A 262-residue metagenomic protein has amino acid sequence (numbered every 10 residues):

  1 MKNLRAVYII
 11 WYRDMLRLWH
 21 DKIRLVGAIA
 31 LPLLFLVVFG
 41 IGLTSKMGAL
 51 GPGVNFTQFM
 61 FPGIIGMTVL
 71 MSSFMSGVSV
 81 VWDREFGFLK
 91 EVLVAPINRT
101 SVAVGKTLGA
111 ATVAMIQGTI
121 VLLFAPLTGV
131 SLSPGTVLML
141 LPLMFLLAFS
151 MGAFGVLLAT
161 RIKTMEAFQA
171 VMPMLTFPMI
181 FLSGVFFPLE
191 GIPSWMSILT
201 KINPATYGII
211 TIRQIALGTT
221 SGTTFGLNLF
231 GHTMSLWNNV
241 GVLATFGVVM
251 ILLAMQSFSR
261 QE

Functional and structural regions predicted by a protein language model:
M1-L31: Aromatic- and glycine-rich beta-strand/loop motifs that create alpha-glucan
R5-Y12, V185-N228, W237: Short hydrophobic, aromatic-rich alpha-helical segments embedded in or entering the lipid bilayer of multi-pass
I10, A28-I29, M60, I64 (+8 more regions): Residue-level recognition of transmembrane alpha-helices in multi-pass small-molecule transporters/permeases
P32-F39, F56-T128, M174, I180: Hydrophobic alpha-helical transmembrane segments of multi-pass membrane transport proteins
F39-G48, M71, A125-S133, I162-T164 (+3 more regions): Short helix-capping/hinge motifs at transmembrane helix termini and TM-loop junctions
F39-M47, S150, A159-I210: Transmembrane helix segments
G40-I41, Q214-E262: Alpha-helical transmembrane segments of multi-pass membrane transporters/translocases
R99-F177, H232-M255: Alpha-helical transmembrane segments and their short interhelical loops
